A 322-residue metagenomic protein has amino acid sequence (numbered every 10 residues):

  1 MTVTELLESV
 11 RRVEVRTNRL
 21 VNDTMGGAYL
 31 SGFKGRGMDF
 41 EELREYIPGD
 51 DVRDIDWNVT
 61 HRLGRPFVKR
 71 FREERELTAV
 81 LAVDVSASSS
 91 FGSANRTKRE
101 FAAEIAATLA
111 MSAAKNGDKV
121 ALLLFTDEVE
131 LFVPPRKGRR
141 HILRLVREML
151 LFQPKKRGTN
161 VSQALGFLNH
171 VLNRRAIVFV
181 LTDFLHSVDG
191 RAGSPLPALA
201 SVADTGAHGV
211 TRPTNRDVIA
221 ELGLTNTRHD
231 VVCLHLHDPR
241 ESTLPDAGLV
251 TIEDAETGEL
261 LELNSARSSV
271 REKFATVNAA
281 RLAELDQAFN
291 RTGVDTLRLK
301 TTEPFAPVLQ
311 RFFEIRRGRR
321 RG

Functional and structural regions predicted by a protein language model:
M1-G32, M38, E42, D51 (+2 more regions): Von Willebrand factor type A / integrin I
M1-R140, I177, T182, S187-V188 (+3 more regions): An amphipathic, basic-hydrophobic helix/alpha-beta surface used to engage anionic, phosphate-rich ligands or surfaces
E100, G138-L143, F152, R212 (+1 more regions): A structural signal for the main folded, soluble domain(s) of proteins
E100, K155-S162, T276-A279: Conserved phosphate-coordination/catalytic loops
I105, Q163-F167, R281-E284: Well-ordered alpha-helical segments embedded in enzymatic catalytic cores
H141-A176, V188-D189, D238-P239: Von Willebrand factor
G193-L199, A207-P213: Short, low-complexity intrinsically disordered segments enriched in A/P/G/S/L with frequent Arg, especially at protein
